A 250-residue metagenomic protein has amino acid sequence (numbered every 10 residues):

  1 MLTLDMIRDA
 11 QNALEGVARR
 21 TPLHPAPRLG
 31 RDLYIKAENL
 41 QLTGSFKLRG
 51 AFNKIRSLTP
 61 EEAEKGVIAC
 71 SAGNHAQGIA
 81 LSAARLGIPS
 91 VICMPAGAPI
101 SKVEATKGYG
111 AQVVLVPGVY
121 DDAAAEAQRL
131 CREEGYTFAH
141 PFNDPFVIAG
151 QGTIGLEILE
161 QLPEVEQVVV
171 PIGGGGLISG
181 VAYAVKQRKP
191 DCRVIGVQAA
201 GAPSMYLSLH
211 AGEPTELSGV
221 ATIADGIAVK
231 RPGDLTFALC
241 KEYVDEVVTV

Functional and structural regions predicted by a protein language model:
M1-V250: PLP-dependent amino-acid enzyme catalytic core
